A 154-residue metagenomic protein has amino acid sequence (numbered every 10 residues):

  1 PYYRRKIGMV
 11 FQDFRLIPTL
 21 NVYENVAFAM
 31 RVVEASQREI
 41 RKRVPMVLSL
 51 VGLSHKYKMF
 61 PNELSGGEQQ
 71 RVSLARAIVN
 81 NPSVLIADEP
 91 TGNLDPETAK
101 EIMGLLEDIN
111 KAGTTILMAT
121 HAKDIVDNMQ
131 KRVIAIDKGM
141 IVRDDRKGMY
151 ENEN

Functional and structural regions predicted by a protein language model:
P1-G8, Q37, I109-K111, N152-E153: ABC ATPase NBD coupling module
L20-A27: Short coil-to-helix segment of the ABC ATPase nucleotide-binding domain corresponding to the Q-loop/switch region
M59-L64, E68: Conserved ABC ATPase signature
L74: Hydrophobic anchor residue at the start of the ABC signature
N81: Conserved catalytic motifs of ABC-family nucleotide-binding domains
L85-D88: Catalytic Walker B motif of ABC-type/P-loop ATPase nucleotide-binding domains
P96-T98: Helix N-cap at the start of a conserved alpha-helix in ABC-type nucleotide-binding domains
